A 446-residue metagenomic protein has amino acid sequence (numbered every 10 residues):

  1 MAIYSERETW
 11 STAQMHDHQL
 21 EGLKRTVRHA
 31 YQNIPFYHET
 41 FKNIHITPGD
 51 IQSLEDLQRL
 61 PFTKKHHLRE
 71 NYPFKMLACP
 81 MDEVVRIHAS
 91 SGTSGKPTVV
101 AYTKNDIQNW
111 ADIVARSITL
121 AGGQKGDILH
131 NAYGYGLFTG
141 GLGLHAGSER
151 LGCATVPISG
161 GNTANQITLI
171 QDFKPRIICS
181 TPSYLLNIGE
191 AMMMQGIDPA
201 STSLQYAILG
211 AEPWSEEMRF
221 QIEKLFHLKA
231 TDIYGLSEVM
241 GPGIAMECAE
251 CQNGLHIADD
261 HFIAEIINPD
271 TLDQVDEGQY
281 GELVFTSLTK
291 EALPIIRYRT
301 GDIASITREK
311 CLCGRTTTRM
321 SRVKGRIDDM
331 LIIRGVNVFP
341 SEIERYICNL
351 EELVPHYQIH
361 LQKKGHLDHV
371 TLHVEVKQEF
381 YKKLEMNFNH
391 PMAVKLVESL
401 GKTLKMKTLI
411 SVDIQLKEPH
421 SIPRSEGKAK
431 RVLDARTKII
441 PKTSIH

Functional and structural regions predicted by a protein language model:
M1-A89, S94-D112, R116-L120, H366-T371 (+4 more regions): Nucleotide 5′-phosphate-binding alpha/beta core
M1-E6, T63-T231, G243-G254, Q362 (+2 more regions): Active-site phosphate/ATP/adenylate-binding loop shared across adenylate-forming ligases
I128-N131, V284, H373: Short, well-ordered beta-strand segments
T155, A230, A264, Y357-I359 (+1 more regions): Generic structural signal for residues in well-ordered beta-strands
I158, I233-G235, I267, Q362 (+1 more regions): Conserved beta-strand termini and adjacent loop/short-helix elements that scaffold enzyme active sites in alpha/beta
I178, T289-I410, G427: AMP-binding/adenylate-forming catalytic core of the ANL superfamily
Q205, W214-K310: Conserved AMP-binding/adenylate-forming
A211, G235, G335: Active-site glycine-centered loops adjacent to acidic/histidine catalytic or metal-binding residues that shape
